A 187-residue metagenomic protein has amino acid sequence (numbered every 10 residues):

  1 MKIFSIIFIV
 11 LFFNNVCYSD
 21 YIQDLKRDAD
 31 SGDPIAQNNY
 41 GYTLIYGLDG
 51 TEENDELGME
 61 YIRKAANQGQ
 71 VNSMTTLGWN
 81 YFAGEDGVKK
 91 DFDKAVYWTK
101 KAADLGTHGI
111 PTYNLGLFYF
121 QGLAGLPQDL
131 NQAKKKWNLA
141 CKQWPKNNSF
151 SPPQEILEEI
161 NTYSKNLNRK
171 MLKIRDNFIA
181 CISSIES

Functional and structural regions predicted by a protein language model:
F4-N14: Sec-dependent N-terminal signal peptides
S31-D33, Y46-L48, N67-Q70, A83-E85 (+3 more regions): Short helix-capping/linker turns of helical repeat alpha-solenoids
N39-G47, T76-A83, T112-Q121, I160: Hydrophobic face of amphipathic alpha-helices that form TPR/SEL1-like repeat modules and related alpha-solenoid
Y97, Q128-N147: TPR/TPR-like (Sel1-like) alpha-helical repeat modules
K142-S187: Terminal, low-structured helical/coil segments at or just beyond the last alpha-helical repeat
